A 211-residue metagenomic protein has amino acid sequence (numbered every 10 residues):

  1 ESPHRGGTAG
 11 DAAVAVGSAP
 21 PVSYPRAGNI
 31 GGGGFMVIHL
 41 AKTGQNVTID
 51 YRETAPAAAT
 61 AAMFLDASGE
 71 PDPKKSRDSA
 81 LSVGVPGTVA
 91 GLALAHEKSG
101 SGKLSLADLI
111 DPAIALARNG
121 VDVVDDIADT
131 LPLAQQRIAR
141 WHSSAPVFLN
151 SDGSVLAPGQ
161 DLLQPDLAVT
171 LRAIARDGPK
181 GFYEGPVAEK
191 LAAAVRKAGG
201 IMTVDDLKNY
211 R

Functional and structural regions predicted by a protein language model:
E1: Conserved short S/T/G-enriched processing/targeting/catalytic segments and their helical context
R5, A9-E184, A188-R211: Noncatalytic scaffold domains of N-terminal-nucleophile
